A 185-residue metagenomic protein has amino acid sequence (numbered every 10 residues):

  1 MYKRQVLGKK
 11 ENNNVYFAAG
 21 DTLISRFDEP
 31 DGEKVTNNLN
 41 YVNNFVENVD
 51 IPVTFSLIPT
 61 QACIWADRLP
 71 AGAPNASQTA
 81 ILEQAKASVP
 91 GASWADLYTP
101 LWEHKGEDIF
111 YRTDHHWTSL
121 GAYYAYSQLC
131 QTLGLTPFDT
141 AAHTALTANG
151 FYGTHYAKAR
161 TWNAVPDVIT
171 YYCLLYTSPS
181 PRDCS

Functional and structural regions predicted by a protein language model:
M1-Y2, Y176-C184: Single conserved hydrophobic/aromatic residue that forms the stacking wall/gate of nucleotide- or nucleobase-binding
K3-Y41, I64-A71, S185: Serine-dependent acyl-ester chemistry module
N37, Y41, A80-Q84, L120-Y124 (+1 more regions): Extracytoplasmic/secreted proteins, especially bacterial periplasmic and envelope-associated proteins
I51, T60-D96: Substrate-gating cap/lid alpha-helix
S56-A66, W102, A145-A148: Acidic helix-start/capping segments at beta-turn-to-alpha-helix junctions
A66-N75, G106-H116: Charged, often glycine-rich, active-site loop that binds/positions anionic groups
Y111-T140: Histidine-centered active-site loop/cap adjacent to the catalytic His in serine esterases/O-acetyl transfer systems
A141-L175: Cysteine-dependent PTP/DSP-like catalytic domain, specifically the C-terminal lobe
